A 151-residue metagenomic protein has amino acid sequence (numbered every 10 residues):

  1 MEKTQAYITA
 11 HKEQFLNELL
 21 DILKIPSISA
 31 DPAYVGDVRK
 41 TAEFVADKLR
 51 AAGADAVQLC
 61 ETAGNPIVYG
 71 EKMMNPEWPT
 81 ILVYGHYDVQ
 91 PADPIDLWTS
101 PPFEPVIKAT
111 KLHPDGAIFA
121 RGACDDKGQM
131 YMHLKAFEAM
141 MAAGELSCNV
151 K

Functional and structural regions predicted by a protein language model:
M1-I95: N-terminal helical capping/dimerization or prosegment-like subdomains of hydrolases acting on amide or phosphate bonds
W78-K151: Active-site metal-coordination/substrate-binding segment of hydrolases, especially metallo-dependent peptidases
